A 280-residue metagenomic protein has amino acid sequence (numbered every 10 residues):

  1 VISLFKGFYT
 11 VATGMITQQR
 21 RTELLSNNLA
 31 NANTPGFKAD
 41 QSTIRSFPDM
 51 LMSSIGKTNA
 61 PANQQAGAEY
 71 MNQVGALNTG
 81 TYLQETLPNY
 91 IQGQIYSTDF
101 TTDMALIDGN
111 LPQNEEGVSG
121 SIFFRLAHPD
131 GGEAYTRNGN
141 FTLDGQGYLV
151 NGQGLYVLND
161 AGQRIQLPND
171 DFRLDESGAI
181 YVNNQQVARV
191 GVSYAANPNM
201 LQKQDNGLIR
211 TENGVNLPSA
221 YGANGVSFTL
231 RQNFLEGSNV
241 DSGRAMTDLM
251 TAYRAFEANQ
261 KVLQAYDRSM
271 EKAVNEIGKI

Functional and structural regions predicted by a protein language model:
V1-I280: Amphipathic alpha-helical polymerization modules
